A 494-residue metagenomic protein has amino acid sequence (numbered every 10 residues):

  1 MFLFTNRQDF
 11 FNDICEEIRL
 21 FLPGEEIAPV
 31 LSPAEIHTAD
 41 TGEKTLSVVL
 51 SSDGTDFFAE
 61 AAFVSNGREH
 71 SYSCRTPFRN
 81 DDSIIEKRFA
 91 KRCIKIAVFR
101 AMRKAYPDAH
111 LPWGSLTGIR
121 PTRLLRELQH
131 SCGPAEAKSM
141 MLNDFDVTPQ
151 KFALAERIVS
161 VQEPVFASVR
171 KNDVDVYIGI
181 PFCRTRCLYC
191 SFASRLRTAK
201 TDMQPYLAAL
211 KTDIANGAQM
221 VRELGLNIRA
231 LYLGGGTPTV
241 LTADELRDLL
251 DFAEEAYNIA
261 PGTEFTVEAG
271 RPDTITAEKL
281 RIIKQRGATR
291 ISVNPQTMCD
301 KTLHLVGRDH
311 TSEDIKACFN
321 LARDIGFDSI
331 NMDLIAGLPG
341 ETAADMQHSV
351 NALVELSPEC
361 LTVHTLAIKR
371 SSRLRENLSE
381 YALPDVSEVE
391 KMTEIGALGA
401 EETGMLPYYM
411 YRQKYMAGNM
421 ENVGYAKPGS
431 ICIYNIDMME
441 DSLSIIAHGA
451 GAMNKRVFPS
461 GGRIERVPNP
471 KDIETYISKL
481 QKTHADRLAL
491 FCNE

Functional and structural regions predicted by a protein language model:
M1-P134, M140, G424, P428-E494: Radical SAM enzyme core and accessory elements
V30, S47-V49, G179, G234 (+4 more regions): Solvent-exposed beta-strand sheet faces enriched in polar/charged residues
A59-A61, I178, V293: Short beta-strand motif preference
A105-H110, H130-V176, L224: N-terminal [4Fe-4S]-dependent radical SAM core
D173-L207: Canonical Radical SAM [4Fe-4S] cluster-binding loop centered on the CxxxCxxC motif and its immediate flanking residues
S194-I395: Conserved non-cysteine loop/helix-boundary elements of the Radical SAM core domain that shape
K301, L305-V306, A336-A343, P358-P384 (+2 more regions): Flexible glycine/acidic-rich beta-alpha junction loops that bind and position SAM and/or redox cofactors in anaerobic
E394-M410: A contiguous binding-surface segment within folded domains or other stable secondary-structure elements
